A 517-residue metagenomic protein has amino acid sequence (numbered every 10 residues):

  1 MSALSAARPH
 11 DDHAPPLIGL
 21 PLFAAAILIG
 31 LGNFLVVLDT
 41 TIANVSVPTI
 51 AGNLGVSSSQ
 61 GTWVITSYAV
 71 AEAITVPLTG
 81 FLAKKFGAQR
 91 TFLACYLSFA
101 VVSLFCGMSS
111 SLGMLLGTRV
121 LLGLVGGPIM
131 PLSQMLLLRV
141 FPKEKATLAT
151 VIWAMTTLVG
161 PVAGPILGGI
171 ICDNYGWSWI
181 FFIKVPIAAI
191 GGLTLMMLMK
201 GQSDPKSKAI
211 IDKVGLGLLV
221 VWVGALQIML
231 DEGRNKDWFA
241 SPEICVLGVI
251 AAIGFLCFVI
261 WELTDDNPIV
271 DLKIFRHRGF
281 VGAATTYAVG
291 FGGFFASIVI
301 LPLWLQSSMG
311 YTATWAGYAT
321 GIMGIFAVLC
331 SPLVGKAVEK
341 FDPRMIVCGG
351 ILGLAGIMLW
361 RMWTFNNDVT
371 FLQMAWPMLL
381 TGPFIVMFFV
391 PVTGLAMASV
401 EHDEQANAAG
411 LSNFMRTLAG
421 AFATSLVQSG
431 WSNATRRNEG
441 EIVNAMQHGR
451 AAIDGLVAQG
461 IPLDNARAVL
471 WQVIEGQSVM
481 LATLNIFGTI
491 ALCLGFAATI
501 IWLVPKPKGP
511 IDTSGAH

Functional and structural regions predicted by a protein language model:
S2, D11, I190, T393-L395 (+2 more regions): Hydrophobic transmembrane architecture of multi-pass small-molecule transporters
A3, P186-D204, V221-E232, I250-T264 (+1 more regions): C-terminal membrane-cytosol helix-exit motif in multi-pass small-molecule transporters
L20-G80, K84, Q89-C95, S103 (+8 more regions): Transmembrane core module of solute transporters
V47, G160-C172, V334, A423 (+1 more regions): Small-residue (Gly/Pro/Ala) motifs that create kinks and tight helix-helix packing interfaces
V76-G215: Helix-loop-helix hairpins in multi-pass membrane proteins, especially solute transporters
L136, I170, T194, L198 (+5 more regions): A residue-level signal for alpha-helical anchor/packing sites in multi-pass solute transporters
I152-T156, T286, L411-M415: Hydrophobic alpha-helical segments of secondary membrane carriers
